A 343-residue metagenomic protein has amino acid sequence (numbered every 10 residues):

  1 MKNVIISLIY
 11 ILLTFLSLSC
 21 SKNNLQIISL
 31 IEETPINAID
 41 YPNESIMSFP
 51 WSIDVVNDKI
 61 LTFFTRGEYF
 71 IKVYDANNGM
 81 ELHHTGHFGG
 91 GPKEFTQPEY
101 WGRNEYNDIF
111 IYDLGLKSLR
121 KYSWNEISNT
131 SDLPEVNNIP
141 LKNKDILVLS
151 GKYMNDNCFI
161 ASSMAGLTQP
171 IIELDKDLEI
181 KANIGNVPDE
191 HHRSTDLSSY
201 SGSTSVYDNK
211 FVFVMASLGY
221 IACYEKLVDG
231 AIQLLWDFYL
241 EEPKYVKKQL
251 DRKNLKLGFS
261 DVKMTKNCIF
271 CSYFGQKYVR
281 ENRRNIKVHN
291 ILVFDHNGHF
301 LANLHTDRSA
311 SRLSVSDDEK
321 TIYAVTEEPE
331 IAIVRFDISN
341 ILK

Functional and structural regions predicted by a protein language model:
N24-S48, H299: A short helix->beta-strand "capping" segment at the edge of beta-propeller domains
I39-Y69, C268-G275: Beta-strand-rich domains and repeat architectures in extracellular enzymes and scaffolds, especially beta-propellers
W51-V55, E99-N104, V148-N155, S198-D208 (+2 more regions): Structural signature of eukaryotic scaffold interfaces centered on beta-propeller domains
M80-D108, L114, N137-P140, R193 (+1 more regions): Blade-loop segments of beta-propeller domains
G91, E241-L250, H296-S316: Conserved blade-ending motifs and adjacent loop-strand segments that build the rim/top face of beta-propeller domains
W124-N155: Asp-box/WD-like beta-propeller blade repeats and closely related beta-sheet repeat scaffolds
I172-D175, I286-G298: Beta-propeller blade signature
R252-L292: Loop/turn-rich, solvent-exposed surfaces of beta-rich toroidal or solenoidal domains
